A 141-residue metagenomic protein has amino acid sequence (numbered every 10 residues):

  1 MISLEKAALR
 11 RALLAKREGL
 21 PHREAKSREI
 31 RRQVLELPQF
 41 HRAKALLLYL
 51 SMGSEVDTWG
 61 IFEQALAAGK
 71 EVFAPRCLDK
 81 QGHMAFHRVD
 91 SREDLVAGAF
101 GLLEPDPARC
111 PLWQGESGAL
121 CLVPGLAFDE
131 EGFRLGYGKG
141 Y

Functional and structural regions predicted by a protein language model:
M1-E116: N-terminal active-site beta-alpha-beta segment that forms phosphate/nucleotide-binding and substrate-recognition loops
L13, S117-Y141: Active-site beta-strand/loop microenvironment that shapes enzyme catalytic pockets
